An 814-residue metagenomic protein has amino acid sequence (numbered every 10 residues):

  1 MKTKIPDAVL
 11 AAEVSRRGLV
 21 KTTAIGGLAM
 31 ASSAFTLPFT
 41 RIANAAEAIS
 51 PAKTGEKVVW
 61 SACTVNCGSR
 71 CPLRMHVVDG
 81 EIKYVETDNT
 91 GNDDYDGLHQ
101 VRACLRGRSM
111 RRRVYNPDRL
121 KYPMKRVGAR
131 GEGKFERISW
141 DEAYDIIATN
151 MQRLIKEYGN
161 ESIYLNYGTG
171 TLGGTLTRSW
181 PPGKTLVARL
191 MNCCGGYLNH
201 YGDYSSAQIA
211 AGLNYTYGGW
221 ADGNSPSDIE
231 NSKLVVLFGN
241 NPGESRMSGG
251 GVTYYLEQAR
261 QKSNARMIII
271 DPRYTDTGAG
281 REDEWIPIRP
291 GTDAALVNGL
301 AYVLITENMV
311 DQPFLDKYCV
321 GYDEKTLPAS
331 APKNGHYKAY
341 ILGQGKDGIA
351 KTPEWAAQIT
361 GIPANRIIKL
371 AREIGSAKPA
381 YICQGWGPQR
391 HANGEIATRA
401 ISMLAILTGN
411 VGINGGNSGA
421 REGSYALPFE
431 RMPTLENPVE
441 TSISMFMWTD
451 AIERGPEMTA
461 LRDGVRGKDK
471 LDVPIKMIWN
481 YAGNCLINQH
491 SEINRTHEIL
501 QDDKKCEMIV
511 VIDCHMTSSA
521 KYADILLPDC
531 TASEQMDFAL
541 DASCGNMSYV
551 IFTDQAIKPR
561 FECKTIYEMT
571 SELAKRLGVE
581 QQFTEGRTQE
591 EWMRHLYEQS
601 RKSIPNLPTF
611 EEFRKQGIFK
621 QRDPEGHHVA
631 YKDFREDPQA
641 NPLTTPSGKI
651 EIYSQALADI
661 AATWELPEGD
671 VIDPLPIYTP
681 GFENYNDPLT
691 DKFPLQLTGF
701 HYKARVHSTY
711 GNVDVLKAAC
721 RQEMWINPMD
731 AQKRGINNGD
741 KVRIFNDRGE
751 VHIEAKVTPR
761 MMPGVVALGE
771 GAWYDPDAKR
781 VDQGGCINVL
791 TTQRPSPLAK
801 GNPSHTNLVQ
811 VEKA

Functional and structural regions predicted by a protein language model:
K2-D7, P182-I270, A295, A405-Y522 (+2 more regions): Extended redox/cofactor-interaction regions of prokaryotic respiratory oxidoreductases
K2-M309, G335, A460, K468 (+4 more regions): N-terminal export/assembly segments and adjacent metallocofactor-ligating motifs of anaerobic energy-metabolism
G168-T169, K317-V320, I374, N417-P428 (+2 more regions): A glycine-rich phosphate-binding loop feature that marks nucleotide/adenosyl-phosphate handling sites
K262, R273-A377: Long, well-ordered, tryptophan-enriched scaffold segments
E282-I288, S548-P559: Short beta-alpha connecting loops at secondary-structure transitions that line or flank enzyme active sites
K333-R454: Active-site phosphate/pyrophosphate-binding segments
E507-M508, Q555-A574: Phosphate/diphosphate-binding loops
I566-Q616, S708-Y710, D714-W725, M729-A814: Long, contiguous, secondary-structure-rich segments that constitute the structural scaffold of globular domains
